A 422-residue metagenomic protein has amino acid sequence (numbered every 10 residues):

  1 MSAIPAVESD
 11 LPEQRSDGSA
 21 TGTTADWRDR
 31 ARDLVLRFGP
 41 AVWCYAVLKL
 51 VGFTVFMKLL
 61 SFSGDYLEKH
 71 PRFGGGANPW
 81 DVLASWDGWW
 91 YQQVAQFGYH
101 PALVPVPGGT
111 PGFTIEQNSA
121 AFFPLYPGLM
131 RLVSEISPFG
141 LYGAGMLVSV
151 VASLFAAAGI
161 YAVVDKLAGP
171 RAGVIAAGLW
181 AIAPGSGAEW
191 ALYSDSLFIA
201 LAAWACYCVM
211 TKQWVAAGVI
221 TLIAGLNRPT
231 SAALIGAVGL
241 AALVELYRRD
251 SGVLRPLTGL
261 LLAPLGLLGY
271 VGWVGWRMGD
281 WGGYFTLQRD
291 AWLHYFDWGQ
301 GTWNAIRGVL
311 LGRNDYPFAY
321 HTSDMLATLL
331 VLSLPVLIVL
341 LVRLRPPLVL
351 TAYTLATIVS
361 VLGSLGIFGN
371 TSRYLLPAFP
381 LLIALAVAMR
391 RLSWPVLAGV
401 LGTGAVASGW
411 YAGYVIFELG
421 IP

Functional and structural regions predicted by a protein language model:
L48-D65, I235-L334, P346-T354: Membrane-lumen/periplasm interface segments of specific transmembrane helices in polyprenyl phosphate-linked
S85-P138, G299-G301, A305-V309: Short hydrophobic/aromatic helix or loop-helix immediately within or flanking a transmembrane segment in polytopic
T114-P124, G128, I136-F155, Y320-T328: Loop-to-helix entry region of an early transmembrane alpha helix in multi-pass inner-membrane enzymes
L132, A144-L167, P335-V339: Transmembrane-helix motifs of polytopic, lipid-linked glycan transferases
F139-A144, I160-I182, A200, A216 (+1 more regions): Transmembrane-helix signature of polytopic, membrane-embedded enzymes that assemble or transfer cell-envelope glycans
V148-A152, L167-Y207, I223-G236, T371-P377: Multi-pass, polyprenyl lipid-linked donor-dependent membrane glycosyltransferases
P170, A205-A216, L246-R248, M389: Membrane-interface transmembrane helices that cradle and orient dolichyl/undecaprenyl
L260-P264, R391-G420: Signature aromatic-anchored transmembrane alpha helix within multi-pass, membrane-resident enzymes that catalyze glycan
